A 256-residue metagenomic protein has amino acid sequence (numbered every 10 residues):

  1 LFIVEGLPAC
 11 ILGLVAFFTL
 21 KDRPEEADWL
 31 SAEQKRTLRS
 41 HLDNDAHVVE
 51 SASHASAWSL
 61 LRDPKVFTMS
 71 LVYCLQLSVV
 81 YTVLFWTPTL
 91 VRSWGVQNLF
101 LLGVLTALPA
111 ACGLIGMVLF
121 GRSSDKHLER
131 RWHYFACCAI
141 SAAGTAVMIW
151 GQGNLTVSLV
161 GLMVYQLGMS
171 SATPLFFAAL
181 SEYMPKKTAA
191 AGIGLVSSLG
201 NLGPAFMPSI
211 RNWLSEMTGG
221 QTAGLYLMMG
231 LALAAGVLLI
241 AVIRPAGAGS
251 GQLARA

Functional and structural regions predicted by a protein language model:
F2-F18, L225-I240: Symmetry-related core transmembrane helices of the 12-TM Major Facilitator Superfamily/SLC fold
L12, A16, P88, F120 (+1 more regions): Small-residue (Gly/Pro/Ala) motifs that create kinks and tight helix-helix packing interfaces
P24-M69: Juxtamembrane intracellular "pre-TM" segments in multi-pass secondary transporters
W58-G121, T173, F177, M207-P208: Extracytoplasmic gate region of multi-pass secondary transporters
V96-A111, V157, A191-G194, A223-Y226: Loop-to-transmembrane helix entry
M117-E129, S215: Helix-to-loop junctions at the C-terminal end of transmembrane segments in multipass secondary transporters
L128-A179: C-terminal transmembrane helical hairpin of 12-TM major facilitator-type secondary transporters
Y183-G220, M228: A late C-terminal transmembrane helix in Major Facilitator Superfamily
